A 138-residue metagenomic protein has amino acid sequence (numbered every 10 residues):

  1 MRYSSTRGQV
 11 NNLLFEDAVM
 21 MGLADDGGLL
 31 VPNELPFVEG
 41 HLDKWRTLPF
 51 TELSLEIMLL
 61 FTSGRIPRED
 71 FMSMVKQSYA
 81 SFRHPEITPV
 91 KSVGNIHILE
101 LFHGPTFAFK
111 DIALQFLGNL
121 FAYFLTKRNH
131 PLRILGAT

Functional and structural regions predicted by a protein language model:
M1-T138: PLP-dependent amino-acid enzyme catalytic core
